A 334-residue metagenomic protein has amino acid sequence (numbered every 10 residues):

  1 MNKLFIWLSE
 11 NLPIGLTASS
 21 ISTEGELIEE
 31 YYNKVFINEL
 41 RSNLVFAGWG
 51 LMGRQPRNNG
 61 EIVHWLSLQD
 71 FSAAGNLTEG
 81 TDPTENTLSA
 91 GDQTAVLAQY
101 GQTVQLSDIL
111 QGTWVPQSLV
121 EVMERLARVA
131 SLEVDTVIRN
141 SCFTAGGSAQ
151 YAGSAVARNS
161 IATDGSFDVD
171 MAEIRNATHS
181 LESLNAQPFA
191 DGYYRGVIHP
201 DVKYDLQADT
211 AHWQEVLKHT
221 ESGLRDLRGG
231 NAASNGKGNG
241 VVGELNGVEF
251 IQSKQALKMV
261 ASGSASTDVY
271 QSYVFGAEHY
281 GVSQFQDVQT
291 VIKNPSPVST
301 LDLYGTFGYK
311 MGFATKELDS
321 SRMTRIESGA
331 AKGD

Functional and structural regions predicted by a protein language model:
N2-W49, N159-H179, K203, Q207-D334: Sequence/fold signature of self-assembling virion shell proteins
E39-Q102: Assembly/oligomerization interface modules of large self-assembling protein complexes
N59, G91, A98-W114, S118 (+1 more regions): Structured, hydrophobic secondary-structure cores that serve as assembly/anchoring elements
N59-G60, F189-Y193, E244-N246, L301-L303: Short, well-ordered loop/turn elements at secondary-structure boundaries
W65, E124, R128, G196 (+2 more regions): Hydrophobic alpha-helical segments involved in membrane association or supramolecular assembly
S67, I198-P200, Q252: Flexible glycine-/small-residue-rich
G75-G80, L106-S107, W114-Q117, I138 (+1 more regions): Short, conserved acidic/polar surface loops in the N-terminal third of protein domains
L110-A186: Alpha-helical scaffold segments that mediate packing/assembly in large oligomeric complexes
